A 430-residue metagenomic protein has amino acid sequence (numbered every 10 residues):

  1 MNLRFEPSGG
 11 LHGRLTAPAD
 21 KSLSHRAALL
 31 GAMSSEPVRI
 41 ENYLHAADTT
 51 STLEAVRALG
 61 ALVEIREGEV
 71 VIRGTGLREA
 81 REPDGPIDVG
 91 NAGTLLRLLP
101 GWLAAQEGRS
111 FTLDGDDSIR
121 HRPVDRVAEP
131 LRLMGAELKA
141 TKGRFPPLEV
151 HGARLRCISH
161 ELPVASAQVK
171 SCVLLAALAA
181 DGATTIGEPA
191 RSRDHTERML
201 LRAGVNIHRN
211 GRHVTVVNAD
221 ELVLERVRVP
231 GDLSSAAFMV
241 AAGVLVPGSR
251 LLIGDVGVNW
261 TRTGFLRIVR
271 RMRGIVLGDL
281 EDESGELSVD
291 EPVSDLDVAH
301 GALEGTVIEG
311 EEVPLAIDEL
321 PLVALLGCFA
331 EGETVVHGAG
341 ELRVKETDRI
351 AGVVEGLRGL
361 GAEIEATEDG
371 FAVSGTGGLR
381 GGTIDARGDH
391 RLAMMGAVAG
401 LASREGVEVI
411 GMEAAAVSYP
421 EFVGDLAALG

Functional and structural regions predicted by a protein language model:
M1-G430: Structural preference for solvent-exposed beta-strand-turn elements and adjacent flexible terminal/loop segments within
